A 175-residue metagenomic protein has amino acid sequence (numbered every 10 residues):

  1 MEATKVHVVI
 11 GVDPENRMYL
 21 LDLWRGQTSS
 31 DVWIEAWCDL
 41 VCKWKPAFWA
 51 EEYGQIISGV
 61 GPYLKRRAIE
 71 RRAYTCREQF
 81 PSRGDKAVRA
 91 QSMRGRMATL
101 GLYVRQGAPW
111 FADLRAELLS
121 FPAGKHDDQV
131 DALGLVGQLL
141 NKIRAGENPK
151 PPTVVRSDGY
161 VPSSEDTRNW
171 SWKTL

Functional and structural regions predicted by a protein language model:
M1-Q79, V104-L175: RNase H-like, metal-dependent nuclease domains and their acidic two-metal-ion catalytic environment used
E70-R96: Conserved beta-strand -> loop -> alpha-helix junction used to position metal-binding or nucleic-acid-contacting
L100-G101: Short glycine-centered helix-capping/turn motifs at secondary-structure transition points
